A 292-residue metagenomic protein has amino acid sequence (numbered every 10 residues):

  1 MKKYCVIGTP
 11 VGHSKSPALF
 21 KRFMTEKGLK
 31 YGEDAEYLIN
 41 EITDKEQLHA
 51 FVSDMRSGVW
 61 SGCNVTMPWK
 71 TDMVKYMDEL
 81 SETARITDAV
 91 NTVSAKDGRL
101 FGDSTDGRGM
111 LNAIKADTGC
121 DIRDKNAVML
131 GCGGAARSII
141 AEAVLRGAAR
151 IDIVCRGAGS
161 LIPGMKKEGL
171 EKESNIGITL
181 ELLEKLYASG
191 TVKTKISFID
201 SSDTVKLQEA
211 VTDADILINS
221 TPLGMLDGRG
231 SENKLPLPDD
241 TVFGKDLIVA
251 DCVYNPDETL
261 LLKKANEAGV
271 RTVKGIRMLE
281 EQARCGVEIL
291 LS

Functional and structural regions predicted by a protein language model:
K2-G119: Phosphate/diphosphate ligand-binding glycine-rich loop within oxidoreductases
G8, S104-G107, I114, T118 (+2 more regions): Glycine-rich adenosine-cofactor-binding loop
V65-V74, A135, P222-M225, N255: Short glycine-rich anion-binding loops that position phosphate/pyrophosphate groups of nucleotides and phosphorylated
N112, A116, Y254-N255, V270-S292: Active-site capping/gating segments
L145-R150, A268-R271: Conserved S-adenosyl-L-methionine
A148-G190: NAD(P)-binding Rossmann-fold cofactor-contacting core
K193-T272: Rossmann-like adenosine-cofactor binding region
